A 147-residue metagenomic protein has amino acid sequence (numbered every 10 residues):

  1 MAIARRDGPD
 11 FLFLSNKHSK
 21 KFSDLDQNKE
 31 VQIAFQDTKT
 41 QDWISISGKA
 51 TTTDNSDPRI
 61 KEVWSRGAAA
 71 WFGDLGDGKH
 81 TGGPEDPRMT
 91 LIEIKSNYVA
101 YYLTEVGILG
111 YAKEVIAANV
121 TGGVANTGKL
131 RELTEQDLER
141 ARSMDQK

Functional and structural regions predicted by a protein language model:
M1-I3: Conserved beta-strand in the GNAT
R5-Q41: A short mixed-secondary-structure module that forms the rim of ligand-binding clefts
S47-K147: Charged, gly/pro-rich active-site loop segments
